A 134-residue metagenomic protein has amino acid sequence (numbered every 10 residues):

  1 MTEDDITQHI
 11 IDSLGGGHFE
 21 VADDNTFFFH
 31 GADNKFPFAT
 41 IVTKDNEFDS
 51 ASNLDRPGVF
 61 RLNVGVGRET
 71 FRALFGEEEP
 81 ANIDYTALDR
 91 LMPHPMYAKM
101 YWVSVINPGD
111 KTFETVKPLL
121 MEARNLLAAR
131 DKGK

Functional and structural regions predicted by a protein language model:
M1-K134: Charge-dense, helix-prone N-terminal extensions
